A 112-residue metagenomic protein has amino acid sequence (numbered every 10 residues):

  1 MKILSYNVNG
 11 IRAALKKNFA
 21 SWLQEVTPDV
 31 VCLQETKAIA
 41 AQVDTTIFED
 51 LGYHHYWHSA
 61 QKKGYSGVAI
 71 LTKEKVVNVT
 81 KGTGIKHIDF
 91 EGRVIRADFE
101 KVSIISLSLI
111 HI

Functional and structural regions predicted by a protein language model:
M1-D50, A60, Y65-S66: N-terminal, active-site-proximal structural segment of metallo-dependent hydrolase catalytic domains
T36-K37, D44-L109: Structured beta-strand-rich core segments of catalytic domains in phosphoester-bond hydrolases
